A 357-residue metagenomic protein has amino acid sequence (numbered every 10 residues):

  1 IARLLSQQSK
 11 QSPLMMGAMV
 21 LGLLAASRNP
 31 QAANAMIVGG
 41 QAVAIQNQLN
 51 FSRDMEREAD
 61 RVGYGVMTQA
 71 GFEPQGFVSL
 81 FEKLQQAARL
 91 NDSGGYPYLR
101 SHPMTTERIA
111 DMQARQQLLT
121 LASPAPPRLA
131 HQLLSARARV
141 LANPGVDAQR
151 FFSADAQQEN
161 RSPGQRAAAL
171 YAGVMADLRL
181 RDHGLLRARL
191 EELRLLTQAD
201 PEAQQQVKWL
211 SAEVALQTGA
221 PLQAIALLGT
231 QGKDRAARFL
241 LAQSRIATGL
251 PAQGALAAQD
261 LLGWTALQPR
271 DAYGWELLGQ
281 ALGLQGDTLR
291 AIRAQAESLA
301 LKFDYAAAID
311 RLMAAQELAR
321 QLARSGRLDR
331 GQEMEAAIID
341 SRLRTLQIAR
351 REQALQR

Functional and structural regions predicted by a protein language model:
I1-K10: Catalytic Zn2+-binding segment of zinc metalloproteases
P13-R28, A35-V43: Membrane-active amphipathic alpha-helices enriched in small hydrophobic residues
Q46-N47, S52-K233: Extracytoplasmic and endomembrane cell-envelope/extracellular-matrix remodeling and assembly machinery
I109-A110, Q217-Q223, G249-A255, L284-A294 (+4 more regions): Alpha-helical linker/edge segments of TPR/alpha-solenoid repeat scaffolds and analogous pre-/post-domain helices
D155-S162, E191-P201, L227-A236, L262-P269 (+3 more regions): Solenoid-like repeat scaffolds
W209-G219, I225-L289, Q295: Alpha-helical adaptor scaffolds
G232, I292-A323, R344: TPR/TPR-like (Sel1-like) alpha-helical repeat modules
